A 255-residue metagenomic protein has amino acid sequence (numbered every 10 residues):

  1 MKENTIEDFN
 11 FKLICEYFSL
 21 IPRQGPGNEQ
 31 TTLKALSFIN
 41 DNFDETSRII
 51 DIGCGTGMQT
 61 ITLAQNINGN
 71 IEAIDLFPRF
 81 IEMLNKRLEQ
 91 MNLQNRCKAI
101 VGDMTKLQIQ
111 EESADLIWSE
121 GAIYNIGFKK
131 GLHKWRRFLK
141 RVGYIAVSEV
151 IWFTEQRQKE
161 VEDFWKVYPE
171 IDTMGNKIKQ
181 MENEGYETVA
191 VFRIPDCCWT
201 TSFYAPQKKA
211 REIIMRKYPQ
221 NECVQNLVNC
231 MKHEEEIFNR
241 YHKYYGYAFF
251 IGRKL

Functional and structural regions predicted by a protein language model:
K12-N28: Class I SAM-dependent methyltransferase Rossmann-like catalytic core, especially the SAM/SAH-binding loop
G25-E45: Conserved alpha-helix/loop element of class I SAM-dependent methyltransferases that forms part of the SAM/SAH-binding
I50, T56-K106: Class I SAM-dependent methyltransferase SAM/SAH-binding core
T105-L116: A short acidic, Gly/Pro-enriched loop at the edge of an enzyme's catalytic core that lines a small-molecule cofactor
L116-K129: A short SAM/SAH-binding and catalytic strip from SAM-dependent methyltransferases
K130-Y144: A short glycine-rich, Lys/Arg-flanked "PGG" loop and its adjoining helix->strand segment in the class I
V147-Y168: Short, glycine-/aromatic-enriched active-site segment of Class I SAM-dependent methyltransferases
F192-L255: Conserved Class I S-adenosyl-L-methionine
